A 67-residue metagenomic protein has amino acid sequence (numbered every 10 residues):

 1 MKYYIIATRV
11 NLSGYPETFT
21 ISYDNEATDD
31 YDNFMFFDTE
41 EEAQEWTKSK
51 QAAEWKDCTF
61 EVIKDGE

Functional and structural regions predicted by a protein language model:
K2-Y31, K50, F60-V62: Short aromatic-glycine-(Arg/Gly/Cys) micro-motifs in beta-strand/loop hairpins
D32-E67: Short, mixed-charge low-complexity intrinsically disordered segments
